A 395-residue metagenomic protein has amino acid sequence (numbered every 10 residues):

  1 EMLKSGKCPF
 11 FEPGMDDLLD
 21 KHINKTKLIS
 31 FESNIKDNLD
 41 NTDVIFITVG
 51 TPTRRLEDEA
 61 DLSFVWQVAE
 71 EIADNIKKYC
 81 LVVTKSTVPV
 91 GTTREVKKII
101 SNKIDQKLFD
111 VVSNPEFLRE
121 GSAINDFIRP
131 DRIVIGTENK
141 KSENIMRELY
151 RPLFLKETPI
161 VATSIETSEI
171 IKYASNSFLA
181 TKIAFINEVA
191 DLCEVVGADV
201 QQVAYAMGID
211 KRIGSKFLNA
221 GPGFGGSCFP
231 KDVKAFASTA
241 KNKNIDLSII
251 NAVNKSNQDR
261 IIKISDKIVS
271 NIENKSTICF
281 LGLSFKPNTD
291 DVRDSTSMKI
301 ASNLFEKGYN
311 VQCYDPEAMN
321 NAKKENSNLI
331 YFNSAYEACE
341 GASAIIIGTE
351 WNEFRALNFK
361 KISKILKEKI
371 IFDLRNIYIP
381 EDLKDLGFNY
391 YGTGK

Functional and structural regions predicted by a protein language model:
E1-K395: Structural/interface elements that position substrates and couple domains in central-metabolism enzymes
